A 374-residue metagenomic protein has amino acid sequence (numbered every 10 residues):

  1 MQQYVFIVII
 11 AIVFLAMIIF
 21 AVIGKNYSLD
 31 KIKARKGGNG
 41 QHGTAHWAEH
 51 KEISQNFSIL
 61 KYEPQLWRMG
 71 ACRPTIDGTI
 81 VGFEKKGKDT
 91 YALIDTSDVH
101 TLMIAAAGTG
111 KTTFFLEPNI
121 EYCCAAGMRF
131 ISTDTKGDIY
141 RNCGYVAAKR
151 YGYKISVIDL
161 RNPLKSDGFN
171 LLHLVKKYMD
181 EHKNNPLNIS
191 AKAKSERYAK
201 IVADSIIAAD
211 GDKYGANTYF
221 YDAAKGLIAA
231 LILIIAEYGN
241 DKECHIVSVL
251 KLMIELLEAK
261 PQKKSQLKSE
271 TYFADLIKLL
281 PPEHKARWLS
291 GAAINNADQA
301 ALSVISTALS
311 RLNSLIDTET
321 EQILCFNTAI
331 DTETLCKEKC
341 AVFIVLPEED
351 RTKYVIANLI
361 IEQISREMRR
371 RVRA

Functional and structural regions predicted by a protein language model:
M1-T109, T113-E121, A126, L164: Basic- and hydrophobic-enriched, low-structure N-terminal and domain-boundary segments that flank ATP-binding catalytic
I80-K88, A92-A374: P-loop NTPase motor domains
